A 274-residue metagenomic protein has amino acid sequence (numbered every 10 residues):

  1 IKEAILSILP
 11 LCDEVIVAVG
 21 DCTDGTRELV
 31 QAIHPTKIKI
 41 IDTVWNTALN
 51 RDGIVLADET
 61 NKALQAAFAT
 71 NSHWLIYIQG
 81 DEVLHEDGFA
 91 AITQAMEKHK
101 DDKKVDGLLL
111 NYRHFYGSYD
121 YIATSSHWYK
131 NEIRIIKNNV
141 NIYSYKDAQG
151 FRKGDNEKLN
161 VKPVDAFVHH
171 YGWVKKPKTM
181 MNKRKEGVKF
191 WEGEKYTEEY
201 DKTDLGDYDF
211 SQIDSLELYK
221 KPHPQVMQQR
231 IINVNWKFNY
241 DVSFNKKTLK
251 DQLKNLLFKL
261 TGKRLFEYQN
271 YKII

Functional and structural regions predicted by a protein language model:
I1-I16: Short, well-formed alpha-helical segments that are part of the catalytic scaffolds of diverse glycosyltransferases
L9, F68-A69, E97-D101: Residue-level signal for alpha-helix termini/capping positions
D13, H73, D81, D106 (+1 more regions): Conserved acidic residues
V19-G25: Acidic ATP/Mg2+-coordinating residue in the GHKL
G25, W74, I78-A95: Acidic donor-binding/catalytic loop of UDP-sugar-dependent glycosyltransferases, especially processive GT2
G25-Y77: Active-site-proximal specificity loops/subdomain of glycosyltransferases
G53-N61, E86-I274: Catalytic-site signature of metal-activated, phosphate-bearing donor transferases, centered on the GT-A/GT-A-like
